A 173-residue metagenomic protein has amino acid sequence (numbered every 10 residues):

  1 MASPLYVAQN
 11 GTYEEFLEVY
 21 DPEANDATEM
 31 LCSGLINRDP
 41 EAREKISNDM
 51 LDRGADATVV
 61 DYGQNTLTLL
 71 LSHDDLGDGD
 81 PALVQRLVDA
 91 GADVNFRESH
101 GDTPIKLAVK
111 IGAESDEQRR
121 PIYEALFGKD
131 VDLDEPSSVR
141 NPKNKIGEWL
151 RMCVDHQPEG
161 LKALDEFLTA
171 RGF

Functional and structural regions predicted by a protein language model:
A2-L5, E23-R38, V59-D74, R97-G112 (+1 more regions): Ankyrin-repeat boundary/"N-cap" motif
A2-Y6, R119-F173: Ankyrin-repeat-protein effector appendages
N10-L17: Repeat-mediated protein-protein interaction surfaces in helical alpha-solenoids
E15, A42-I46, A82-L83, Q118-I122 (+1 more regions): Conserved ankyrin/ankyrin-like repeat signature
L17-P22, S47-D56, V84-D93, I122-L133 (+1 more regions): Ankyrin repeat domain, specifically the short helix-to-loop turn at the C-terminus of the second helix of each repeat
L35-K45, D49-D52: N-terminal accessory/assembly segment that mediates macromolecular interactions
L87, D93-L126: Ampipathic, surface-exposed secondary-structure segments
